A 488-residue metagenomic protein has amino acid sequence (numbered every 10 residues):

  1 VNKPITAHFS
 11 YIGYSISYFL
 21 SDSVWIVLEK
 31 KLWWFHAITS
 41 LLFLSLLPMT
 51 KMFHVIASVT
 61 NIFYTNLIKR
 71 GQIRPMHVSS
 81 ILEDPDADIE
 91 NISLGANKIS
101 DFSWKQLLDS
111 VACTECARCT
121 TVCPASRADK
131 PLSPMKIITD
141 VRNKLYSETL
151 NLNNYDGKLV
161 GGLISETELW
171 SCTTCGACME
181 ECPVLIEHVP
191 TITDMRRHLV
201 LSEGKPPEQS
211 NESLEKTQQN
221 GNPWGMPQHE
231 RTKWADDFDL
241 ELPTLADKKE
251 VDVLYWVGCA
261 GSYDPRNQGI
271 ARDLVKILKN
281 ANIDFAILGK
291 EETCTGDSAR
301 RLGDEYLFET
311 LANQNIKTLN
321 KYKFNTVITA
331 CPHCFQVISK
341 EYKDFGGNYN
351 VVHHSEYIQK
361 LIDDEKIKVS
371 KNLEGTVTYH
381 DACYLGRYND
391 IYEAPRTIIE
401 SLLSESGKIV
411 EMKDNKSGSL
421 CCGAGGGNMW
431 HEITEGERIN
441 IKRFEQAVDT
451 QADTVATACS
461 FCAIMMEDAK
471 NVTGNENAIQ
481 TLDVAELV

Functional and structural regions predicted by a protein language model:
V1-A96: Membrane-embedded alpha-helical bundles of multi-pass integral membrane proteins
G71-P131: Non-transmembrane accessory domains of multi-pass membrane transporters/channels
D101-S110, L132-I138, R142-Y342, L361: Iron-sulfur-cluster electron-transfer modules
C116-C119, C178, C383, A424-G425: Cysteine-cluster motifs in flexible loop/terminal segments that predominantly coordinate metals
D129-T149, P395-L402, N415-G418: Active/binding-pocket-proximal capping segment
V257-H353, Y384-V488: Cofactor-cradling patches in redox/metallo enzymes
Y349-E365: C-terminal, non-catalytic macromolecule-binding modules
Y379: Hydrophobic alpha-helical positions that pack around
